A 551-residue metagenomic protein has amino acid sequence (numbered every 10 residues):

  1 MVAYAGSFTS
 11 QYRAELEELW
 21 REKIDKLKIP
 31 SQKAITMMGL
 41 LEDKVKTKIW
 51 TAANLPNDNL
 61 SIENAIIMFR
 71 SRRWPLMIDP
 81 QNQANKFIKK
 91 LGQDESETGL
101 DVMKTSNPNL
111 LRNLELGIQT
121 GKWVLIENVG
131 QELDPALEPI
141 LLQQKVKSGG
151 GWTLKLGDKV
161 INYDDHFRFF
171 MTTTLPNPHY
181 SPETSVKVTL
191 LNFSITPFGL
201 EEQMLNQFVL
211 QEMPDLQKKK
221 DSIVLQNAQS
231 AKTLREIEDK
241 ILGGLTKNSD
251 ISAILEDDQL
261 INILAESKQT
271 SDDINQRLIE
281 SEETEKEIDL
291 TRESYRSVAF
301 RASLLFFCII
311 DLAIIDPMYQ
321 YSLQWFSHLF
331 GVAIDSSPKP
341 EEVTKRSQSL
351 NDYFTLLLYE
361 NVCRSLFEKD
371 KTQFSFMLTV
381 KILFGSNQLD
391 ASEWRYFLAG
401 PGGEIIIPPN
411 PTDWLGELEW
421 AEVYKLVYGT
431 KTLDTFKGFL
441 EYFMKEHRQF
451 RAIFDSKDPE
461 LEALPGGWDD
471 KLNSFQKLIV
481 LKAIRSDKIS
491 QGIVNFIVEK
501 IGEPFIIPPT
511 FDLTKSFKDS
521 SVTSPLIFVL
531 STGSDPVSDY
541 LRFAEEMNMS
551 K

Functional and structural regions predicted by a protein language model:
M1-K551: Amphipathic alpha-helical coiled-coil
